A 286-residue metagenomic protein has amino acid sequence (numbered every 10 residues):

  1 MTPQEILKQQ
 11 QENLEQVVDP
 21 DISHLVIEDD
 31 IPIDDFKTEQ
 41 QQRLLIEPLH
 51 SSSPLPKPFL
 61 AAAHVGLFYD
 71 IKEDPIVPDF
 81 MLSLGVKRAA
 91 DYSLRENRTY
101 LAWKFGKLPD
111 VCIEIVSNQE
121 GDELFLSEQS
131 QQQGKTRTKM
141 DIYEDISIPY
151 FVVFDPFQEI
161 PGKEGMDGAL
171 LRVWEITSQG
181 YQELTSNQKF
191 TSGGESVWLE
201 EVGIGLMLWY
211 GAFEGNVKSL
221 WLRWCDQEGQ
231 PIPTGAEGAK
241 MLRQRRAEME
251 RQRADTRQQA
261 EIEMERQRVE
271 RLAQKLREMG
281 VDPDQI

Functional and structural regions predicted by a protein language model:
T2-I33, Y69-I71, S83-V111, I115-I146 (+1 more regions): C-terminal interaction segment
D35-L84: Acidic-basic catalytic patches of nuclease active cores, encompassing PD-(D/E)XK and other metal-cofactor nuclease
S52-L55, E144-Y150: Secondary-structure boundary elements
L60-A62, F151-D155: A structural signal for short, well-ordered beta-strand segments and their strand-loop junctions that often border
P78, V111, P149: Residue-level detector of short, conserved catalytic/binding motifs and their immediate flanks
